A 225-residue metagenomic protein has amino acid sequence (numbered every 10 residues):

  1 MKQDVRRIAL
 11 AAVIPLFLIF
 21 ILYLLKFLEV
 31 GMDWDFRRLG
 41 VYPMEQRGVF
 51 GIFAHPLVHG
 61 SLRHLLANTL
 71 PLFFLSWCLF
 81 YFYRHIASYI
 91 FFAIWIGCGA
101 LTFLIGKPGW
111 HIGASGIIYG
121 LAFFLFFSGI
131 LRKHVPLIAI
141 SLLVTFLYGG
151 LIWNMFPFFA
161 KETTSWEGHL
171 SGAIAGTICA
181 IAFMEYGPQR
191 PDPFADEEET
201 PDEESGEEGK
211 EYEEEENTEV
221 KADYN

Functional and structural regions predicted by a protein language model:
M1-E215: A detector for small-residue-rich transmembrane helices and their helix-helix packing motifs
N217-N225: Short, charged juxtamembrane terminal tails flanking transmembrane helices
